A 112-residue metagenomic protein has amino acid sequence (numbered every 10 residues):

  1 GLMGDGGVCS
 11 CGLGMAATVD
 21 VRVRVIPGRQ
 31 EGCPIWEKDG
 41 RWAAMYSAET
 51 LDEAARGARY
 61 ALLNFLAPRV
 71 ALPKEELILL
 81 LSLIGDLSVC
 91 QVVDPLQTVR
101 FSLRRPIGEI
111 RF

Functional and structural regions predicted by a protein language model:
G1-D52, L63: Conserved mixed alpha/beta catalytic, RNA-binding, or beta-rich assembly cores of soluble enzyme, regulatory
G7-L13, L77, L87-V89: Short, flexible coil/linker segments at or flanking structured domains
L13-M15, A58, Q91-P95: Solvent-exposed alpha-helices and their adjacent loops that cap or buttress functional pockets in soluble metabolic
V25-P27, V70, L81, L103-R105: Active-site proximal loops enriched in glycine and acidic residues that flank catalytic Cys/His/Asp and coordinate
D39-R41, C90, P95, R105: Generic alpha-helical propensity signal that fires on short helical segments and nearby coil/disordered stretches
W42-S88, R111: Alpha/propeptide regions of enzymes that mature by internal proteolysis
L83-R100: Short amphipathic alpha-helical segments at helix boundaries and their inter-helical linkers
P95-F112: Long, compositionally biased
